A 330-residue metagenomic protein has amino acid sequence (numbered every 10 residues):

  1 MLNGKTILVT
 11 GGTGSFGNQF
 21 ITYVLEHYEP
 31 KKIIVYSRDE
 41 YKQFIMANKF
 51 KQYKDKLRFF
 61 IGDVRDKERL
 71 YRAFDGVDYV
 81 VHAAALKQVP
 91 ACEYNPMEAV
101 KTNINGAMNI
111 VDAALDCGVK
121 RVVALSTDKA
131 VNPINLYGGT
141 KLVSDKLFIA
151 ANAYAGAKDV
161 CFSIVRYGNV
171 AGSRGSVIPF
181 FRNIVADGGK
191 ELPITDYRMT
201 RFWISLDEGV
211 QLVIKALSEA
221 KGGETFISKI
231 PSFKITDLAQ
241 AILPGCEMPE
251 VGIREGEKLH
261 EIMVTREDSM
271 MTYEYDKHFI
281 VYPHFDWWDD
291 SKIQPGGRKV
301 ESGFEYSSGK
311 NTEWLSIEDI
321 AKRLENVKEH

Functional and structural regions predicted by a protein language model:
M1-G4, D116, A150-H330: Strand-loop microenvironment adjacent to phosphate/nucleotide-handling motifs in alpha/beta enzyme folds
T6-L25: N-terminal Rossmann NAD(P)H-binding glycine-rich loop of SDR-like oxidoreductase domains
Y23-K32, G118: Conserved S-adenosyl-L-methionine
E29-K42: Conserved glycine-rich Rossmann-like NAD(P)H-binding loop of the short-chain dehydrogenase/reductase
S37, F60-I61, K101: Conserved residues in the N-terminal Rossmann fold of short-chain dehydrogenase/reductase
R58-Y79: Conserved Rossmann-fold cofactor-binding substructure of NAD(P)-dependent oxidoreductases
F59, A99, F162-V165: Hydrophobic/aromatic anchor residues within beta-strands of the central parallel beta-sheet of Rossmann-like
Y79-H82, L86-L142, K146, A150: Conserved Rossmann-fold NAD(P)-dependent oxidoreductase catalytic core, especially the SDR/UDP-sugar
